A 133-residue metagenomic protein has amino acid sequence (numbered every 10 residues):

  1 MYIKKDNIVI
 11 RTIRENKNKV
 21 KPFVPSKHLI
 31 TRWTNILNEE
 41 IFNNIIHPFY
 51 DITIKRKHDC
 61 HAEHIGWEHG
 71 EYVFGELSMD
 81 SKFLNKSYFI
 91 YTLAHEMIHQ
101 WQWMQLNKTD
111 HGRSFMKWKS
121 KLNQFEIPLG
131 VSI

Functional and structural regions predicted by a protein language model:
M1-Y91, Q100-I133: Active-site-proximal or metal-binding-adjacent scaffold patches in catalytic folds
E96: Walker B catalytic acidic pair
